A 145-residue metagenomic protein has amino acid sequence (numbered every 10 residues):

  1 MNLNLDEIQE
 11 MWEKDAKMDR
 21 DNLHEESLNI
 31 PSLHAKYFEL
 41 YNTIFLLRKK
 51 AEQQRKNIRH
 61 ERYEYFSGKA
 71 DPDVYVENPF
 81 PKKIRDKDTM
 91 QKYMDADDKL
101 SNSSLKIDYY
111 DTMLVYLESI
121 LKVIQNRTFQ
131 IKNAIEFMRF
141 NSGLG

Functional and structural regions predicted by a protein language model:
M1-G145: Charge-rich amphipathic alpha-helical interaction elements
